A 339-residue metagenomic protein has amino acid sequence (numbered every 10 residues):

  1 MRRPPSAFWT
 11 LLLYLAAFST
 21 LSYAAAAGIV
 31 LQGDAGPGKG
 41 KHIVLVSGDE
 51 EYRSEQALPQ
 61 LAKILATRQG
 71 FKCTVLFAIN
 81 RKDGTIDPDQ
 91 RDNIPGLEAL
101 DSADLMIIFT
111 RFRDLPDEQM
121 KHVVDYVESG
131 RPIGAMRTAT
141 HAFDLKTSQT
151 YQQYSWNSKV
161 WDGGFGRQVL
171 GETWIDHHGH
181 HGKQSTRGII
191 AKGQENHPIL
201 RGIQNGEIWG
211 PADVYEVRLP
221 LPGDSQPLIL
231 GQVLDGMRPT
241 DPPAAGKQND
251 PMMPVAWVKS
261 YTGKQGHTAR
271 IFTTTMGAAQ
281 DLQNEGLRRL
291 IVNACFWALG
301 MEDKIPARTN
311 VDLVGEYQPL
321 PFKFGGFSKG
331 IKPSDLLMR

Functional and structural regions predicted by a protein language model:
M1-F8: N-terminal secretory signal peptides that target proteins for export/translocation
W9-Y23: Bacterial N-terminal signal peptides
A26-G38, Q56-A57, T67-R68, D235-R339: Extracellular ligand-binding/catalytic regions of CAZymes and related secreted enzymes and adhesion modules
G28, A66, K72, R91 (+2 more regions): Catalytic beta-strand/loop cores that center a nucleophilic Ser/Cys/Thr and support acyl-enzyme chemistry
G28-A35, V44-F143: Helical hinge/lid and interdomain linker segments adjacent to catalytic or ligand-binding clefts that mediate domain
K41: Nucleotide donor/acceptor-binding cores
S47, L228-L230, F272-M276: Active-site-proximal beta-strand elements of phosphoester/diester hydrolases
I108, R113-G202: A glycine-rich, often tryptophan-bearing local segment used as a flexible ligand/cofactor-contacting loop or short
